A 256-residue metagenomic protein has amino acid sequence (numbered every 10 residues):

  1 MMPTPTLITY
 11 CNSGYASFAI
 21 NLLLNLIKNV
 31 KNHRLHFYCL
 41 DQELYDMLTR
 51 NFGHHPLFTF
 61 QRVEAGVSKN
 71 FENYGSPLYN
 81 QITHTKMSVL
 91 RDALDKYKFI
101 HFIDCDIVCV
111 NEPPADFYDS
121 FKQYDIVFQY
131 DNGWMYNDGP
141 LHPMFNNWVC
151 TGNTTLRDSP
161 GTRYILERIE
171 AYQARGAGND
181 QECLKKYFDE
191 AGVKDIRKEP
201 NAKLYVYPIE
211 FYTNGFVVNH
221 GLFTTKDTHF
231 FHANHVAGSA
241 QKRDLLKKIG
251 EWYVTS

Functional and structural regions predicted by a protein language model:
M1-I20: N-proximal low-complexity "stem/linker" segments adjacent to membrane-targeting elements
M2, S120-K122, F145-V149, H220-K226 (+1 more regions): Extracellular/periplasmic catalytic domains that process cell-envelope and extracellular macromolecules
S17-I20, H84, S88, G178-K186: A structural signal for well-ordered alpha-helical segments within the folded catalytic domains of diverse enzymes
N25-H33: Short, acidic, metal-binding catalytic loop of nucleotide-sugar glycosyltransferases
R34-Q42: Short beta-strand/loop segment that forms part of the nucleotide-sugar
L44-K96: Active-site-proximal specificity loops/subdomain of glycosyltransferases
I82-D138, N146-W148, T155-S159: GT-A fold catalytic core of metal-dependent nucleotide-sugar glycosyltransferases, centered on the diacidic
N153-S256: Catalytic core and acceptor-binding pocket of nucleotide-sugar-dependent glycosyltransferases
